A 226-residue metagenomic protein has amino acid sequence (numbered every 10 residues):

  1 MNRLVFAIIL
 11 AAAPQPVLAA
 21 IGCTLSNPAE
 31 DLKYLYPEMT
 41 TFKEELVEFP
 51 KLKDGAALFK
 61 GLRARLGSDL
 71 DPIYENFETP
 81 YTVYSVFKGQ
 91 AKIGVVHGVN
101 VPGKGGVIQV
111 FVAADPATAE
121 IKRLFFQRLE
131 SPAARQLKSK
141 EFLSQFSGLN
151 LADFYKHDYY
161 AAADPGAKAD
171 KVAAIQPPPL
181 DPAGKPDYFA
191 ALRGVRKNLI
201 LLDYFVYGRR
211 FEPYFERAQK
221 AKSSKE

Functional and structural regions predicted by a protein language model:
L4-A13: Sec-dependent N-terminal signal peptides
V17-Q109, A117-E226: Intrinsically disordered terminal and processing segments
